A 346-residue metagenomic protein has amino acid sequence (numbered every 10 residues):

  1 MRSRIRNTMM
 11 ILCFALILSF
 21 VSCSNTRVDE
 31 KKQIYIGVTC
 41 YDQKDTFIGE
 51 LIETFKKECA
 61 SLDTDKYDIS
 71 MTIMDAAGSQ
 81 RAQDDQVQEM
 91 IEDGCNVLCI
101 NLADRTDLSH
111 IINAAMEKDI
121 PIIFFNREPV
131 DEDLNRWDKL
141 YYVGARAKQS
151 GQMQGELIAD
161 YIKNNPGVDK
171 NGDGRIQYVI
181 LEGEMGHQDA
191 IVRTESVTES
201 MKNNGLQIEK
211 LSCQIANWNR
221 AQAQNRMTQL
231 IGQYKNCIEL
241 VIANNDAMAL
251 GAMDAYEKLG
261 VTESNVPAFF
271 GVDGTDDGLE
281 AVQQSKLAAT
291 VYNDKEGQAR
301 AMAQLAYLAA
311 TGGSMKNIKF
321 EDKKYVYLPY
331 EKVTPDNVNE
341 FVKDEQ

Functional and structural regions predicted by a protein language model:
M1-Y35, I91-E92, N113-I120, N339-V342 (+1 more regions): Short, low-complexity disordered leader/linker segments with a strong preference for bacterial N-terminal type II
M10, K32, Q43, G174-M185 (+3 more regions): Hinge/cleft segment of the Venus flytrap/periplasmic-binding protein
Y35-L62, T72-D85, D93-C95, N101-R105 (+3 more regions): Extracytoplasmic "Venus flytrap"
F47-D63, S150-Q154, Q188-Q207, Q222 (+2 more regions): Short, solvent-exposed amphipathic alpha-helices that sit in or adjacent to ligand/effector-binding or catalytic
F55, Q88, I100-E117, S196-V197 (+1 more regions): Hydrophobic alpha-helical
S61-A76, Q177-I180, K202-A216: Short beta-strand elements in bilobed, periplasmic/extracellular small-molecule ligand-binding domains
Q83, Y142-G174, A223-Q224, G274-G278 (+1 more regions): Hydrophobic alpha-helical segments within soluble ligand-binding/sensing domains
I111-Q149, V168-G174, T275-Q283, L287-A288: Flexible loop/hinge segments that line or gate small-molecule binding clefts
